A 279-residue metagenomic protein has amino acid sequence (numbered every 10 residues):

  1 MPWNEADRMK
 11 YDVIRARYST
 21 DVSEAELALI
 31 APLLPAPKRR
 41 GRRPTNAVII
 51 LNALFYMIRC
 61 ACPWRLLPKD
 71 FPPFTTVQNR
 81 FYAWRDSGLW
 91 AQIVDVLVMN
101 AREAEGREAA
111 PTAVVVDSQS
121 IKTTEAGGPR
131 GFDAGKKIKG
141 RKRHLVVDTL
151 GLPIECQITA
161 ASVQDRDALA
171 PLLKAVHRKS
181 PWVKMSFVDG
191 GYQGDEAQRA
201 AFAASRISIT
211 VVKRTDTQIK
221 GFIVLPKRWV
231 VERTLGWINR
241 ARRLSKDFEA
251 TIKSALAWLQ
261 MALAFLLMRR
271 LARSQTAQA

Functional and structural regions predicted by a protein language model:
M1-A279: Short alpha-helical elements
